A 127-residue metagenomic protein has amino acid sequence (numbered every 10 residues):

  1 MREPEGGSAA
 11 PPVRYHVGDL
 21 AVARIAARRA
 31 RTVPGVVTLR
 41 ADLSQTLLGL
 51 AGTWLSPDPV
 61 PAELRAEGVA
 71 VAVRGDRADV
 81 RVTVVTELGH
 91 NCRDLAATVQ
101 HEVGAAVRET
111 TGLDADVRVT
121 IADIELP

Functional and structural regions predicted by a protein language model:
M1-C92, T98, E109, L113-P127: Contiguous, often N-terminal, cationic amphipathic patches that form binding interfaces
V99-V103: A short beta-strand micro-motif common to beta-rich folds, especially ectodomain repeats
G104-R108: Short amphipathic alpha-helical signal-transduction/dimerization elements
